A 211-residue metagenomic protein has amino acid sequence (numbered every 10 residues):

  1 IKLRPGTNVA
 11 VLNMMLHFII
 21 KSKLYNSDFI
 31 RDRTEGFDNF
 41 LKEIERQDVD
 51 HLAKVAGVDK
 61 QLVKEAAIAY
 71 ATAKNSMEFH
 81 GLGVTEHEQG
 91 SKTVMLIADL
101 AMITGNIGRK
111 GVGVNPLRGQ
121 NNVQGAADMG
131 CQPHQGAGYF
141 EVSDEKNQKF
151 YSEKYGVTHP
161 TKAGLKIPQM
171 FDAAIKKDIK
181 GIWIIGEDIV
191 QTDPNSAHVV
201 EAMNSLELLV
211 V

Functional and structural regions predicted by a protein language model:
I1-N122, N147-V211: Cofactor-pocket helix-loop regions in the catalytic cores of large enzyme subunits
M95, A126-M129: Eukaryote-specific, cytoplasm-facing alpha-helical/coiled-coil scaffolding segments in long proteins
G130-V142: Acidic, Ser/Thr-rich peripheral helices and adjacent loops at domain boundaries
